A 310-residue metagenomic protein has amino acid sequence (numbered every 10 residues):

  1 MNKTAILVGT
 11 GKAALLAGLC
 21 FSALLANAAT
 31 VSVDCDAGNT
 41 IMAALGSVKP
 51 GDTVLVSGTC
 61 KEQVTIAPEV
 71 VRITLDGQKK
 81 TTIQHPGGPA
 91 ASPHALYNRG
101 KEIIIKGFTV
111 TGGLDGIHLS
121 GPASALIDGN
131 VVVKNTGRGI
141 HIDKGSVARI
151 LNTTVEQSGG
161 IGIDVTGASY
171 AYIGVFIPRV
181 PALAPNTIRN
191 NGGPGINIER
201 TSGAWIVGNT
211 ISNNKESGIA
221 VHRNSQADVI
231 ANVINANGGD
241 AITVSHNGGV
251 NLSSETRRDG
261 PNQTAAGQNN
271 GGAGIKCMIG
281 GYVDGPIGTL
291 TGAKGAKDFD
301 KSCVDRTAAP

Functional and structural regions predicted by a protein language model:
M1-G9: N-terminal secretory signal peptides that target proteins for export/translocation
K12-A23: Bacterial N-terminal signal peptides
L24-A28: Sec/Tat signal peptide C-region and signal peptidase I cleavage site
T30-S57, K61-T65, D305: Acidic Gly/Asp/Thr-rich repetitive segments characteristic of extracellular carbohydrate-active and adhesion proteins
M42, K61-T74, I83-S124, I142 (+1 more regions): Extracellular beta-strand-rich solenoid/capping regions of secreted or surface-exposed proteins that bind or remodel
I73-D76, I103-G107, S124-D128, V147-L151 (+7 more regions): All-beta strand scaffolds that present successive hydrophobic residues in beta-strands
P86-Y97, G112-L119, K134-I142, Q157-V175 (+5 more regions): Extracellular beta-strand/beta-solenoid scaffold signature
F108, N130, N135, T153 (+11 more regions): Consensus "Asn ladder" position of solenoid repeat domains
